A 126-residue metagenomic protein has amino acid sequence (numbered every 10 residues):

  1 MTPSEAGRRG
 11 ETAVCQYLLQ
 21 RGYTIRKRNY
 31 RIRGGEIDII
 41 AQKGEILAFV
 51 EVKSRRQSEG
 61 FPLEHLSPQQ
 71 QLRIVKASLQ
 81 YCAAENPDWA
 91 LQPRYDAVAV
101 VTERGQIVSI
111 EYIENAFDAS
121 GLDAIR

Functional and structural regions predicted by a protein language model:
M1, E5, R9, G34 (+2 more regions): Residues at secondary-structure transition points
M1-R28: Acidic-basic catalytic patches of nuclease active cores, encompassing PD-(D/E)XK and other metal-cofactor nuclease
L18, I39-S58, I74: Conserved catalytic cores of phosphodiester-cleaving nucleases, focusing on short active-site segments
I32-G35, Q106: Short acidic/glycine-enriched loop/turn segments that link adjacent beta-strands
D38-A41, A99-V101: Conserved protein-kinase catalytic-loop segment immediately C-terminal to the catalytic Asp of the HRD motif
S54-E103: Catalytic cores of nucleic-acid endonucleases
N86-R126: Domain-level recognition of nuclease-like catalytic cores that cleave nucleotide substrates
